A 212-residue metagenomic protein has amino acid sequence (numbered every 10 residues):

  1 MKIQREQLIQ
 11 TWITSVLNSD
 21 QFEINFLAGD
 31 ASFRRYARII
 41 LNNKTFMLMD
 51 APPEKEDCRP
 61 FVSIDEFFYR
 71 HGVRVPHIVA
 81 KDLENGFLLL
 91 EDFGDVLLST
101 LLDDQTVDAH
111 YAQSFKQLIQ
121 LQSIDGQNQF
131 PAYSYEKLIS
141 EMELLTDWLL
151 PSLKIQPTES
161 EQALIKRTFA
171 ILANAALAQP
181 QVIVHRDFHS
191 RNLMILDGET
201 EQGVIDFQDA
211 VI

Functional and structural regions predicted by a protein language model:
M1-F22: Juxta-kinase regulatory segment immediately upstream of eukaryotic protein kinase catalytic domains
L8, P60-S63, V73, L164-T168: Short, conserved clusters of charged catalytic residues that mark active-site and nucleotide-handling motifs
I9, S15, G126-P131, E136-K137 (+2 more regions): An alpha-helical support segment within catalytic cores of ATP-dependent transferases
T11, S63-E66, K116, R167 (+1 more regions): Generic recognition of well-ordered alpha-helical segments within structured catalytic/regulatory domains
I24, I78-V79, S160: Residue-level detector of family-conserved "landmark" positions at structurally sensitive sites
N25-D30: Protein kinase glycine-rich loop
S32, A37-S140, L144, P151 (+2 more regions): ATP-binding pocket architecture of kinase catalytic cores
F33-I40, L48, L121, A170-I212: Active-site acidic catalytic loop and adjacent metal/ATP-binding pocket of ATP-dependent phosphoryl transfer enzymes
